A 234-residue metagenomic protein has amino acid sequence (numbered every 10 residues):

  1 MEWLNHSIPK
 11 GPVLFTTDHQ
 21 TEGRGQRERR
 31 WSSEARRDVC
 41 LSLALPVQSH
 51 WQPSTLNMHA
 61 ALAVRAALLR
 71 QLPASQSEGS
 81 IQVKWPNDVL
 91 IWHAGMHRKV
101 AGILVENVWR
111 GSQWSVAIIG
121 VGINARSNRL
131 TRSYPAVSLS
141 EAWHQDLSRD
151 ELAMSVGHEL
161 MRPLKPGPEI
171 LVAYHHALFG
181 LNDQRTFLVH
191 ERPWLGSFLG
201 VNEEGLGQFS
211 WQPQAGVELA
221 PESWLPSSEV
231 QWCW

Functional and structural regions predicted by a protein language model:
M1-S80, G95-K99, Q231-W234: N-terminal lobe of the biotin/lipoate ligase/transferase fold
L41, V64, D88, G122 (+2 more regions): Residue-level signal for inorganic ion chemistry
S77-M96, G102, I123: Catalytic palm active-site di-aspartate
W92, W109-S112: Flexible loop/coil segments at beta-strand boundaries within sensory signal-transduction domains
A101, N107: Cytosolic ligand/metal-binding cores
S112-W143: Short, acidic (Asp/Glu-rich) active-site segment that either coordinates a divalent metal cofactor
H144-W194, L199: Conserved, helical-rich catalytic subdomain that frames metal- and/or nucleotide-binding sites in enzyme alpha/beta
L181-W234: Conserved RNA-binding domains used in RNP assembly and mRNA/RNA metabolism
